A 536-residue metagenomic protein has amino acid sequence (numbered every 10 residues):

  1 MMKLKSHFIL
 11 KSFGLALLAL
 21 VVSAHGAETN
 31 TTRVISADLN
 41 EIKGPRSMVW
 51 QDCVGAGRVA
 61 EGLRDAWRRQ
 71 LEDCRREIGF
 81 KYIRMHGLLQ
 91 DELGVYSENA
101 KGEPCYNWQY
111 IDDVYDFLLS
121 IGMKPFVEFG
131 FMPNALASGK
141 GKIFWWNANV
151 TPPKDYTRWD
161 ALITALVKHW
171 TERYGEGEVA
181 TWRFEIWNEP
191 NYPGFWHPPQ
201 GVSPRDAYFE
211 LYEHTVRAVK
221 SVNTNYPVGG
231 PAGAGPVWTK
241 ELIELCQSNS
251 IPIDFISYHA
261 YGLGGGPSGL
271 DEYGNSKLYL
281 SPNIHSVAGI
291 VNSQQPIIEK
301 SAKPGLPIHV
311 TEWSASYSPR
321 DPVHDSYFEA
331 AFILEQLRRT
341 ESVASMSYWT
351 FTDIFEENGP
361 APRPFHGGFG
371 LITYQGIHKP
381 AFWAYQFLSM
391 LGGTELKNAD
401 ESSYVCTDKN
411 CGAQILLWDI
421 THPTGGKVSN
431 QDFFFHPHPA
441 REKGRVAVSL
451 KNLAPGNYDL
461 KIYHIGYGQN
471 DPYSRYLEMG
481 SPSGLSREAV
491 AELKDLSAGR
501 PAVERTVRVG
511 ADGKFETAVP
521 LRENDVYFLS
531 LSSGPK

Functional and structural regions predicted by a protein language model:
M1-F8: N-terminal secretory signal peptides that target proteins for export/translocation
K11-V21: Bacterial N-terminal signal peptides
V21-H25, E241: Hydrophobic membrane-targeting alpha-helices
H25-R183, V202-G235, N249-I251, E299-G305 (+4 more regions): Non-catalytic accessory regions flanking glycosidase/transglycosidase catalytic cores in CAZymes
L89, F131-P133, N188-Y192, A232-P236 (+3 more regions): Active-site-proximal loop/turn and secondary-structure-junction residues that shape catalytic pockets, frequently
D91-V95, N134-I143, N191-W196, L263-D271 (+3 more regions): Short acidic/His/Gly/Ser-rich catalytic and metal-binding motifs that mark active-site loops of diverse hydrolases
S203-M346, E357, P364: Noncatalytic carbohydrate-binding groove/subsite architecture in carbohydrate-active enzymes
